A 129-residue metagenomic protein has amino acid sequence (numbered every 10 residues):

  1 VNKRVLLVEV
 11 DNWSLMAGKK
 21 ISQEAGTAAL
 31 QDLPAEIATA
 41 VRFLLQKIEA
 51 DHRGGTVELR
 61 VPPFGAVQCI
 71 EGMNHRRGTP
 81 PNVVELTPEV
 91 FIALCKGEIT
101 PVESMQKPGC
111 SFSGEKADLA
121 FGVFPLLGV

Functional and structural regions predicted by a protein language model:
N2, L6-L30, P81-V129: C-terminal interaction segments
I21, A28, D32-T39, F43: N-terminal amphipathic/basic helix or basic patch
E36-E58: A glycine-rich beta-turn/hairpin centered on an aromatic-Pro dipeptide
H52-T56, T79, L86-T87: Short connector loops at helix/strand junctions that flank enzyme active sites, especially segments positioning acidic
R60-P62, S113: Solvent-exposed beta-strand sheet faces enriched in polar/charged residues
F64-V67, M73-H75: Short, charged/polar surface micro-motifs in flexible loops or helix N-caps
E71-G72, E115: Surface loops and adjacent helix of pleckstrin homology
G72-V83: Active-site regions of enzymes building and remodeling cell-envelope glycoconjugates
